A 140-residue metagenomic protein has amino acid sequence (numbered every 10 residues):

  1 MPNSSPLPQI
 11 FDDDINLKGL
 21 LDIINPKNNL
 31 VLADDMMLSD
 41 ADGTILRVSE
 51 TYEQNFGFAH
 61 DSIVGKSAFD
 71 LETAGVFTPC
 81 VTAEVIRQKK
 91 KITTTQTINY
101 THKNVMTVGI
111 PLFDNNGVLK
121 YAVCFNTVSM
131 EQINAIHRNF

Functional and structural regions predicted by a protein language model:
S4-F56, H60-D61: Sensory modules in modular signal-transduction proteins
I10, P111-F140: Sensory coupling linkers of modular signal transduction proteins
K27-L30, R87-Q88, T101-N104: Short loop/turn motifs at secondary-structure junctions and domain boundaries
M37, I110-P111: A residue-level detector for well-ordered beta-strand positions
N55, S62-V64, A68-L71: Alpha-helical sensory/transduction surfaces in regulatory modules that relay environmental signals to outputs, spanning
H60-D61, L71-Y100: Terminal output helix/cap of sensory domains in signal transduction proteins
Q96, T107-G109: Compact sensory input modules in signal-transduction proteins
N104-T107, V123: PAS/PAC sensory module
